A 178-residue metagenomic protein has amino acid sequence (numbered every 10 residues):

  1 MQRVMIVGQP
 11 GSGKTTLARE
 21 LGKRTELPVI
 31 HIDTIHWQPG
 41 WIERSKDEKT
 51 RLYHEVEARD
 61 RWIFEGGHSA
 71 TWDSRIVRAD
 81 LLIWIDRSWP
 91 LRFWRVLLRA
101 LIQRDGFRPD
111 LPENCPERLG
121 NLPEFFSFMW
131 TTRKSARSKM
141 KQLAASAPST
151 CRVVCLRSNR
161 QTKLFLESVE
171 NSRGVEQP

Functional and structural regions predicted by a protein language model:
I6: Hydrophobic anchor at the beta1->P-loop junction of P-loop NTPases
P10: The conserved Walker
K14: Conserved lysine of the Walker
L17: Hydrophobic positions on the alpha1 helix immediately C-terminal to the Walker A/P-loop
E20: Active-site signature of alpha/beta-hydrolase-fold catalytic machinery across serine- and Asp/Cys-nucleophile hydrolases
R24, S127-P178: NTP-dependent small-molecule kinase module
P28-L82: Conserved nucleotide-sensing/catalytic segment adjacent to the nucleotide-binding pocket in NTP-handling enzymes
R87-A136, V169: A glycine- and Lys/Arg-enriched "phosphate-lid" helix/loop adjacent to the NTP-binding pocket of small-molecule kinases
